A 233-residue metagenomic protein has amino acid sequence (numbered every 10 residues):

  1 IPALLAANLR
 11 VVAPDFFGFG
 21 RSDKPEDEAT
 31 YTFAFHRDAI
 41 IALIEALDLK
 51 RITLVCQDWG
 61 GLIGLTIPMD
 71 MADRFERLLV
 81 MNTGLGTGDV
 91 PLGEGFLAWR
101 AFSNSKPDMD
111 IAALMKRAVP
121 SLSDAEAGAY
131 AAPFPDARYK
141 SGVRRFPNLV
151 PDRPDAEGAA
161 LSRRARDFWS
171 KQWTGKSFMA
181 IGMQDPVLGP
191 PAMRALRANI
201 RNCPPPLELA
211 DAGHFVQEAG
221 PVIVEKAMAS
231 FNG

Functional and structural regions predicted by a protein language model:
A6, R10-C56, E225: Active-site loop/oxyanion-hole signature of alpha/beta-hydrolase fold enzymes
N8-R10, D48-T53, R74-R77, K176 (+1 more regions): Structural signature of beta-strand start/N-cap positions in the alpha/beta core of ABC transporter nucleotide-binding
F16-G20, L85, G213-V216: Alpha/beta-hydrolase active-site loop signature
S22-E28, D89-L92, P190-P191: Conserved catalytic-core motifs of eukaryotic protein kinase domains, centered on the activation segment
L49-V90: Conserved hydrolase catalytic core segment
G88-F146, V150, E157-A160: Helix-rich cap/lid subdomain of alpha/beta-hydrolase
Y139-N199, P205-E208: Conserved serine/cysteine hydrolase catalytic core
N202-G233: Catalytic active-site module of serine/aspartate enzymes centered on a nucleophile-bearing elbow/loop
